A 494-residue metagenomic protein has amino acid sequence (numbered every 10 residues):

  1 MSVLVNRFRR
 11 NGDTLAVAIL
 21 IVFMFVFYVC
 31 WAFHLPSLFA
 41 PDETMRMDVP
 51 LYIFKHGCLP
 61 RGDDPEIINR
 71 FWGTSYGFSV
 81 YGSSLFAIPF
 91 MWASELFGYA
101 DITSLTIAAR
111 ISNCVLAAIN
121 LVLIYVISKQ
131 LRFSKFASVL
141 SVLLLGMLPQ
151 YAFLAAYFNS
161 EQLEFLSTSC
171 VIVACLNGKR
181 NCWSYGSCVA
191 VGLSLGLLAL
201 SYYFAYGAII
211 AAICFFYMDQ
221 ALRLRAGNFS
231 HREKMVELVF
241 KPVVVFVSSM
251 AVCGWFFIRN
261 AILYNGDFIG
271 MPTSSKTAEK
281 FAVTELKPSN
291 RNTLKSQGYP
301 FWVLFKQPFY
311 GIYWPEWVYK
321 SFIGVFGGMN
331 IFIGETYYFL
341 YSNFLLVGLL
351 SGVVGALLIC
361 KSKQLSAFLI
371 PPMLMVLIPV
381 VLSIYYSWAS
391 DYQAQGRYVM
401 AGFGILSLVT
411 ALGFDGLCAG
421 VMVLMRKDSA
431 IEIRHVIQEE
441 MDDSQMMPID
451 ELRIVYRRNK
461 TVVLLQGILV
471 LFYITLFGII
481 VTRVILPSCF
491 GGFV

Functional and structural regions predicted by a protein language model:
V3, N177-K179, A208-V247: Perimembrane helix-loop-helix junctions
G12-T44, L51-G62, F71, V244-I262 (+2 more regions): Transmembrane signal-anchor helices characteristic of membrane glycosylation enzymes that use polyprenol
Y99-T103, I124-M147, L166: Transmembrane-helix signature of polytopic, membrane-embedded enzymes that assemble or transfer cell-envelope glycans
S104-V115, L304-V376, L382, F403: Membrane-interface anchor segments at the N-terminal boundary of transmembrane helices in multi-pass membrane enzymes
I107-R132, C170: Transmembrane-helix motifs of polytopic, lipid-linked glycan transferases
Q150-L163: Short acidic/glycine- and proline-prone juxtamembrane loop motifs at membrane-interface regions of multi-pass membrane
M218-A221, F240-L349, R483-V484: Membrane-lumen/periplasm interface segments of specific transmembrane helices in polyprenyl phosphate-linked
F256-F257, T336-F339, C418-V494: Transmembrane helical bundles and short interhelical boundary loops of multi-pass, membrane-embedded
